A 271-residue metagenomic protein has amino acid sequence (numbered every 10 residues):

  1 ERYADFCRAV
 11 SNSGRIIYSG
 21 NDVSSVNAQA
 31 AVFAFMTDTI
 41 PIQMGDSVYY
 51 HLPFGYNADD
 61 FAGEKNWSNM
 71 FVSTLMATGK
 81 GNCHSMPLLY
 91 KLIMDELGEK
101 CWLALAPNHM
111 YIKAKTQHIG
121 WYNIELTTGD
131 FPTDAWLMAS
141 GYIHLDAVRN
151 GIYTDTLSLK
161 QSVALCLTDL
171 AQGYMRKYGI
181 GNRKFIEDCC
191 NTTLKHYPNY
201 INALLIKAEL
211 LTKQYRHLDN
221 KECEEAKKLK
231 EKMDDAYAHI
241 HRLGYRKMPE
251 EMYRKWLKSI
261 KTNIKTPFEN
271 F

Functional and structural regions predicted by a protein language model:
E1-S13, V23, N27, Y197 (+1 more regions): Extracytoplasmic/secretory-pathway proteins
E1-S73: Secondary-structure boundary elements
A28-V32, M86, Y90, I186: Stable alpha-helical elements in mature extracytoplasmic
S47-M110: Active-site neighborhood of thiol-dependent amide/isopeptide-bond enzymes
S85-Y153: Hydrophobic/aromatic-rich core segments of domains that either
S140-V148, Y178-E187, L229-K230: Helix-turn-helix repeat elements of alpha-solenoid scaffolds
D155-Y178, N199-L218, R246-T266: Amphipathic alpha-helical repeat scaffolds of TPR domains
R183-N191, D219-L243, F271: Alpha-helical repeat scaffolds
